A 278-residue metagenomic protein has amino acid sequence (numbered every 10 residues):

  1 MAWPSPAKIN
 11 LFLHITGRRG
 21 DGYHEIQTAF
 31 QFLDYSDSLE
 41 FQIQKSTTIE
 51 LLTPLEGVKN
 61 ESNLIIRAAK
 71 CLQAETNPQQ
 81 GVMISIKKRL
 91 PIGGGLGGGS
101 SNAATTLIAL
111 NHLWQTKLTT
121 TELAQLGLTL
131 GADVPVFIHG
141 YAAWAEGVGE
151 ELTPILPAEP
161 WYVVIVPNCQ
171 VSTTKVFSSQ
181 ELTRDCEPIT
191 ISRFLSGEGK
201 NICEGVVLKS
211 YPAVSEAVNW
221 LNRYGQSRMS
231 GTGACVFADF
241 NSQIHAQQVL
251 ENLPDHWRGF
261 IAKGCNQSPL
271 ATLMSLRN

Functional and structural regions predicted by a protein language model:
M1-G93, H112-T121, V148, V166-P167: ATP-binding N-lobe of GHMP and related small-molecule kinases
A2-P4, F12-T28, T116-G225, D239-N278: ATP-dependent small-molecule kinase catalytic core of the GHMP/sugar-kinase superfamily and closely related
L11, L39-F41, I65, G99 (+4 more regions): Residue-level signal for inorganic ion chemistry
S36, T48, P78-G81, E159 (+2 more regions): A generic structural signal for alpha->beta connector loops
K45-V58, T106, L128, R193-N201: Short, basic/glycine-rich phosphate-binding loops at helix/coil junctions that contact nucleotide phosphates
T47, P91-I92, V171, C235-F237 (+1 more regions): Short, active-site-adjacent cap segments at secondary-structure transitions
K70, T105-N111, Q125-L128: A broadly conserved amphipathic alpha-helix scaffold signal in soluble, globular proteins
S85-W114, Q226-F240: Glycine/serine-rich anion-binding loops at beta->alpha junctions that coordinate negatively charged ligand groups
